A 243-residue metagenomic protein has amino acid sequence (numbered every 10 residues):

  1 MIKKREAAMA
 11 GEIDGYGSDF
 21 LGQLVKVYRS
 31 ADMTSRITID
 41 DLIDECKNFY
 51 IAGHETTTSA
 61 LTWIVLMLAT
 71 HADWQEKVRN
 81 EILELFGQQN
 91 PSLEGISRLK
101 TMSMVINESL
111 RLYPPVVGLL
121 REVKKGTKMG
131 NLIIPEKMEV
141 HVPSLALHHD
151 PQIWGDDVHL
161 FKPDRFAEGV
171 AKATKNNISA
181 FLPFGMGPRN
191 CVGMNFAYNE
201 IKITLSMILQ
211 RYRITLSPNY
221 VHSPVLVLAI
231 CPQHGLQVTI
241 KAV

Functional and structural regions predicted by a protein language model:
M1-L61, E94, L99, R165-E168: Conserved cytochrome P450 catalytic core segment spanning the I/J/K helices
M1-R29, T70-E81, T101, V105 (+2 more regions): Cytochrome P450 heme-thiolate monooxygenase catalytic domain
V27-L83, S109, P135-P143, L182-P183 (+3 more regions): Central I-helix of cytochrome P450 enzymes
S30, Q89-G130, H141: Conserved cytochrome P450 K-helix E-x-x-R motif and the immediately C-terminal K′/meander segment
K47, A52, N90, G118 (+3 more regions): Cytochrome P450 heme-thiolate "Cys pocket" and heme-binding signature region
A72-W74, V140, M194-C231: Cytochrome P450 heme-binding "Cys pocket" and the immediately downstream C-terminal segment
V142-K172: Conserved cytochrome P450 K-helix/beta-meander segment immediately N-terminal to the heme-binding cysteine loop
L145, R213, A229-V243: C-terminal helix/juxtamembrane-tail motif
